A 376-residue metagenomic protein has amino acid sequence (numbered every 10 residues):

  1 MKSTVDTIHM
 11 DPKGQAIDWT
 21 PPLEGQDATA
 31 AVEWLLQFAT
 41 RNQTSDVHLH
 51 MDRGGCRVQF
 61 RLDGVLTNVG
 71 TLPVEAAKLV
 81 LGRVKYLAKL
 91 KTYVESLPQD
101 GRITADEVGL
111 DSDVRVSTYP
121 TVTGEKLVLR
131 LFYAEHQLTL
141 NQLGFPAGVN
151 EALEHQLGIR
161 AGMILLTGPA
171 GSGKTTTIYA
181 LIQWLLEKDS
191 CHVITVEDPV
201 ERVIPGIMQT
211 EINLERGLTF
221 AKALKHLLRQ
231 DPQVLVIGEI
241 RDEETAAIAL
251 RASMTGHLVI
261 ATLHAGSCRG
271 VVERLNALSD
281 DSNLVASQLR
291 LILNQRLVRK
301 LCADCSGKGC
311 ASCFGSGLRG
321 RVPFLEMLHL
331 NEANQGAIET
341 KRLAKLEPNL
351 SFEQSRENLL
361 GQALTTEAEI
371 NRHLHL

Functional and structural regions predicted by a protein language model:
K2-M10, Q15-L376: Short, flexible helix-loop junctions that flank or precede catalytic/ligand sites
